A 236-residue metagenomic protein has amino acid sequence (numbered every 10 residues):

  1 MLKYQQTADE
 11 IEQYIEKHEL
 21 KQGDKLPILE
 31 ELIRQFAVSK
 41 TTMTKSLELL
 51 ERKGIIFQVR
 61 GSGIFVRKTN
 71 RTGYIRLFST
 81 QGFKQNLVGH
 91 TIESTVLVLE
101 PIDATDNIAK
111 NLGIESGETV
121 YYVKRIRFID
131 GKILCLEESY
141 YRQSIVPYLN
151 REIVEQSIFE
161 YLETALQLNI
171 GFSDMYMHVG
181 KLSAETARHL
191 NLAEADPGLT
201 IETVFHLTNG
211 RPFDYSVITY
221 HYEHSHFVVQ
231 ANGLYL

Functional and structural regions predicted by a protein language model:
M1-Q5: Intrinsically disordered, low-complexity, charge-biased terminal/linker regions in eukaryotic proteins
Q6-V66: N-terminal helix-turn-helix
T69-L236: All-alpha effector-binding/dimerization core of bacterial HTH-type transcriptional repressors
